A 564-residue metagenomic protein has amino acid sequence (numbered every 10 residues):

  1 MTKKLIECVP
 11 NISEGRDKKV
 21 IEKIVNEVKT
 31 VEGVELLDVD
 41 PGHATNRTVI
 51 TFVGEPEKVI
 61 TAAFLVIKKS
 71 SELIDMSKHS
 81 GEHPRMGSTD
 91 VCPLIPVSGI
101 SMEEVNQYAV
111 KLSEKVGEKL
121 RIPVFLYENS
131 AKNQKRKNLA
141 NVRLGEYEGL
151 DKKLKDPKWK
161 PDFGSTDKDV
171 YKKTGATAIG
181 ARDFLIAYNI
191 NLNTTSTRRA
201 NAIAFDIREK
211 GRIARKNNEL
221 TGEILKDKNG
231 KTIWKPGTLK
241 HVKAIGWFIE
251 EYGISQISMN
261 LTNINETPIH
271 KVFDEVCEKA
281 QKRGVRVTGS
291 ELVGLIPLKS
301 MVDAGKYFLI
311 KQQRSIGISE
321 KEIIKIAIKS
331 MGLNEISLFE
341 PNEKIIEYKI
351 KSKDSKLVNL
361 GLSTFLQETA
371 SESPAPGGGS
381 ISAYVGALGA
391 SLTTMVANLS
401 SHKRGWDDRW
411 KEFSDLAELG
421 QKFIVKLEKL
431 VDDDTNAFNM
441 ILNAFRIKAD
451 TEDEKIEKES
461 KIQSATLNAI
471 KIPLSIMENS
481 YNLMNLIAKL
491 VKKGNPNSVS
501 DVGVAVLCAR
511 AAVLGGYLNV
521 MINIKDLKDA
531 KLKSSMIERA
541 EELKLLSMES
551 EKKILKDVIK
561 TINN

Functional and structural regions predicted by a protein language model:
T2-L360, S371, A449, E457 (+1 more regions): Long, contiguous binding/interaction regions
P10, M86-V91, T369-T394, N497-G516: Conserved phosphate/anionic-ligand binding catalytic regions in large, soluble enzymes, centered on
P41, S355-T369, E478-K489: Acidic-glycine-rich active-site phosphate/pyrophosphate-binding loop
L112, I122-L126, K135-N138, L483 (+1 more regions): Preference for long, well-ordered alpha-helical segments
F184-I186, D434-L507, A511, N523: Amphipathic alpha-helical interface segments
N334-A375, S382, S391-L392, V396-F413: Non-catalytic terminal/interface segments that mediate subunit docking, oligomerization, and allosteric communication
Y384-V385, L416, F423-L430, A465 (+5 more regions): Amphipathic alpha-helix face/heptad-repeat signature
K403-K448, L543-K552: A structural-propensity feature for long, helix-poor, extended segments
